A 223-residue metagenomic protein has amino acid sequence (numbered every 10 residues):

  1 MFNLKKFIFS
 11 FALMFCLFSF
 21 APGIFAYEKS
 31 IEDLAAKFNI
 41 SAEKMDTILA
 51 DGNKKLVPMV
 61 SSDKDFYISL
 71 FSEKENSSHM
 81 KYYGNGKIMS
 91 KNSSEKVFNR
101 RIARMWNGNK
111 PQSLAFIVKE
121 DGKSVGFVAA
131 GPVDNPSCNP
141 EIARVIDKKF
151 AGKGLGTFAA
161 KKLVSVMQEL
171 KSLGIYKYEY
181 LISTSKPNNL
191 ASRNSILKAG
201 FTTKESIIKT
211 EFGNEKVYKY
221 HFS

Functional and structural regions predicted by a protein language model:
M1-Y27: Classical Sec-dependent N-terminal signal peptides that target proteins to the secretory pathway
Y27-K148, E211-S223: GNAT-family acyltransferases
A103-N109, Q168-K177: Alpha-helix termini
G122, G154, N189: Conserved G/P- and acidic residue-centered "switch" motifs that form tight phosphate/ATP-binding loops in soluble
D147, V166, E179-R193, E211: Conserved beta-strand-loop-alpha-helix junction that forms the acyl-donor binding cleft
G152-E169, N194-K198: Conserved acetyl-CoA-binding loop-helix of GNAT-fold acetyltransferases
Y176, K198-A199: Structural motif
I182-T184, G200-V217: Conserved catalytic-core motifs of GNAT/GCN5-like acyltransferases
